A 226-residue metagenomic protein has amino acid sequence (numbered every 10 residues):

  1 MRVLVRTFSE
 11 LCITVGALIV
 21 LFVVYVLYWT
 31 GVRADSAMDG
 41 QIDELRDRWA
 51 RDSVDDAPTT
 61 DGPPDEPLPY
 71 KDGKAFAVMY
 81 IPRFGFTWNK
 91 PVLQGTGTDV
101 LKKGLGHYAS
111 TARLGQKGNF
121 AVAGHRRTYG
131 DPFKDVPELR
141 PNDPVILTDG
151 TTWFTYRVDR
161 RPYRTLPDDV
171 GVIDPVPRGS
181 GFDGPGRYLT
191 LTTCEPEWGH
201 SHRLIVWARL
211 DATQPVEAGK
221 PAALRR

Functional and structural regions predicted by a protein language model:
M1-L45: N-terminal membrane-targeting segments
L4-R6, W88, T98, D168: Hydrophobic/basic alpha-helical segments enriched in Actinobacteria
L45-V78: Short extracytoplasmic
P63-P69, W88-K90, G130-K134, D143-I146: Short helix-to-loop capping/linker segments positioned immediately adjacent to catalytic or ligand/cofactor-binding
D65-A109: Short, positionally conserved secondary-structure boundary motifs
G97-F120, F154-Y156: Short beta-strand/loop turn elements enriched in aromatics
K117-F120, R126-R226: Extracytoplasmic/periplasmic soluble domains downstream of a signal peptide or transmembrane helix
